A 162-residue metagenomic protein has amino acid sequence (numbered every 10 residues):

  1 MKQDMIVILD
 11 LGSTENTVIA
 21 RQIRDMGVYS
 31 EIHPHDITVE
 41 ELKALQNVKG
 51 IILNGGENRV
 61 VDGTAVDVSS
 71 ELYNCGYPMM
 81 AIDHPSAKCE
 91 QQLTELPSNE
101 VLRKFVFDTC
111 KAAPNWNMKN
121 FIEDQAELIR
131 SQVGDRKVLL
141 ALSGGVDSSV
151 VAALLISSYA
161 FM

Functional and structural regions predicted by a protein language model:
M1-M162: RNA-binding accessory domains that recognize and position tRNA/RNA substrates
